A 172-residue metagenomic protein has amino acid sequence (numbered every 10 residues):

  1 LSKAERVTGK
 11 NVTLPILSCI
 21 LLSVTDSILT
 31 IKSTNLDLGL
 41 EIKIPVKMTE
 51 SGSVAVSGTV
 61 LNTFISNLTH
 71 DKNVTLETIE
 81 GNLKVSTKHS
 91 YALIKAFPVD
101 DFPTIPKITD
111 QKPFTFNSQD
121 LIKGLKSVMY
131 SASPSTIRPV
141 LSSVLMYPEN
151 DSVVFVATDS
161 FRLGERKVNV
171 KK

Functional and structural regions predicted by a protein language model:
L1-K172: Structural preference for solvent-exposed beta-strand-turn elements and adjacent flexible terminal/loop segments within
